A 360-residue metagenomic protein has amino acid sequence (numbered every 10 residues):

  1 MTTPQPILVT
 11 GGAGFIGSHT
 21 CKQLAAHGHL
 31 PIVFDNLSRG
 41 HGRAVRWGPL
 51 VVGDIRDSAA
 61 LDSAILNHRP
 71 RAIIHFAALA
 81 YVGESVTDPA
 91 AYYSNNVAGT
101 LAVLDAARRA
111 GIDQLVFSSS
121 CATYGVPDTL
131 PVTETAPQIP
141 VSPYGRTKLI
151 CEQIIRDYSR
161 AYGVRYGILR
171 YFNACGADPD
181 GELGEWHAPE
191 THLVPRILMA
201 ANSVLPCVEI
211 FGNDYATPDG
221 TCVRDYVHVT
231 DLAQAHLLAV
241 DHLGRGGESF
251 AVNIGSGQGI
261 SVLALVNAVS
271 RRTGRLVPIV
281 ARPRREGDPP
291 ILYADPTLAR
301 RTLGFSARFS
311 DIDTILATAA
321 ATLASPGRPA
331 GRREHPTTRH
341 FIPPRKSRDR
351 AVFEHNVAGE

Functional and structural regions predicted by a protein language model:
M1-A177: N-terminal Rossmann-like NAD(P)+-binding domain of SDR-like oxidoreductases, especially those catalyzing
G42, F172-L193, S203-R224: Short, flexible, glycine-rich and Lys/Arg-enriched loop motifs at helix boundaries that contact anionic partners
G53, D57, W186-E190, Q258 (+2 more regions): Residue-level signature of the cytosolic catalytic core of signaling kinases
Y93, V141-L149, L183-P195, D225-Y226: Short-chain dehydrogenase/reductase
R196-I342, F353-G359: C-terminal substrate-binding subdomain of Rossmann-fold SDR/epimerase-dehydratase oxidoreductases
